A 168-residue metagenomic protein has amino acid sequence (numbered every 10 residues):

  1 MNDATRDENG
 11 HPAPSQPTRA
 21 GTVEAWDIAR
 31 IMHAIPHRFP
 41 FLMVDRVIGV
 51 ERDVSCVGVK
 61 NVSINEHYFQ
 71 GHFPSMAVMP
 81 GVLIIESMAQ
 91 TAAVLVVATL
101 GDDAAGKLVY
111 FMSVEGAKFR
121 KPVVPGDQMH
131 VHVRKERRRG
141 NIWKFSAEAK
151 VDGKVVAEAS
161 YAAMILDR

Functional and structural regions predicted by a protein language model:
M1-I35, R46-I48, H72-V78: Mixed-charge, low-complexity intrinsically disordered regions
N2, I48, V54-S63, F69 (+4 more regions): Terminal leader/tail segments of proteins
N2-A4, Q16-A25, A92-H130, V156-E158 (+1 more regions): Hydrophobic beta-strand-centered segment that forms part of the acyl-chain substrate-binding groove
F39-M79, I84: Catalytic strand-loop segment that frames the active site of acyl-thioester-processing enzymes
V47, S113-D152: Hydrophobic beta-sheet segments that form the core/acyl-binding groove of ACP/CoA-dependent acyl-chain-processing
I64, A77, K150, K154-E158: Hydrophobic small-molecule pocket/channel-lining residues, especially in calycin-type beta-barrels
G71-D103: Helix-adjacent hinge/juxtasegments
K150, A162-L166: Short beta-strand edge segments in extracellular beta-sheet folds
